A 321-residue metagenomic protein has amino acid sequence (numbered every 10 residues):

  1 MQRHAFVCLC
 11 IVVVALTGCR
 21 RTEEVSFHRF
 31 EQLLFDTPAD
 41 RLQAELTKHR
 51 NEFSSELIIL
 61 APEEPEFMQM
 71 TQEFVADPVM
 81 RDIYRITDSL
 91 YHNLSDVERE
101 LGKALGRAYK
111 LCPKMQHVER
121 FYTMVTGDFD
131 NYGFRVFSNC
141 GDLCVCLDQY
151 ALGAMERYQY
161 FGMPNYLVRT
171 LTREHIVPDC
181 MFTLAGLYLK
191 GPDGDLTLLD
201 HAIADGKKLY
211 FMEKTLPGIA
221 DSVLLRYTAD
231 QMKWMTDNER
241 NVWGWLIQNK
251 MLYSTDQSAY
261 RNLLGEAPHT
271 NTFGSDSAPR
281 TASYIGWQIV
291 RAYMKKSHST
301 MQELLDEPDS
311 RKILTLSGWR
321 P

Functional and structural regions predicted by a protein language model:
M1-S26: Bacterial Sec-dependent N-terminal signal peptides
C8, V12, T126, D309 (+1 more regions): Residues that form or immediately flank small-molecule/cofactor binding pockets and catalytic motifs
C19-D82: N-terminal mature-domain "stem" immediately C-terminal to a signal peptide or N-terminal signal-anchor/transmembrane
R20, T47-L60, A154-P164, K190-L199 (+2 more regions): Short charge-dense sequence patches
R20-K48, L209-P321: A cross-kingdom marker for long, charged
A76-M232, Q302, D306, S310: Acidic/His-rich structured neighborhood in mature extracellular/periplasmic domains
